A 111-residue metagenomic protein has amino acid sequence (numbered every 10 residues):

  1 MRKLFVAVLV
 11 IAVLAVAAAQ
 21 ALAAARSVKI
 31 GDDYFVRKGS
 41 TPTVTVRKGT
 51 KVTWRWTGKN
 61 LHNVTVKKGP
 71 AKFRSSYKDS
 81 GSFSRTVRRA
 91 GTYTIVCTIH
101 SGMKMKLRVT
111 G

Functional and structural regions predicted by a protein language model:
R2, V6-V8, L14-G111: Extracytoplasmic copper-binding redox domains, predominantly the cupredoxin/blue-copper superfamily
